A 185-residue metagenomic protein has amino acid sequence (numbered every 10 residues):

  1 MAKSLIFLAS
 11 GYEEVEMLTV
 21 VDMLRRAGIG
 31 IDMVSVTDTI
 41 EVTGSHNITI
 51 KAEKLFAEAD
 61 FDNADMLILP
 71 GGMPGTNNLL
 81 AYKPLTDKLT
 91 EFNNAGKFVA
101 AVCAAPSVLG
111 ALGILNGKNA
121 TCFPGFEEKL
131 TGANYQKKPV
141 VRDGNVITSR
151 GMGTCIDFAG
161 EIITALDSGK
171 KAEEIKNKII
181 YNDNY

Functional and structural regions predicted by a protein language model:
K3-I6, Y12, A27-S35, E53-L55 (+1 more regions): Active-site-adjacent pocket-lining segments in enzyme domains
Y12-M17, E41: Short N-terminal binding/cap micro-motifs at the start of the first secondary-structure element
L18, S35-D38: Short glycine/proline-centered loop/turn elements that form peptide/ligand docking sites
V21: Histidine-anchored nucleotide/phosphate-binding helix
E41-E53: A cross-family phosphate/adenosyl-ligand binding-site feature
